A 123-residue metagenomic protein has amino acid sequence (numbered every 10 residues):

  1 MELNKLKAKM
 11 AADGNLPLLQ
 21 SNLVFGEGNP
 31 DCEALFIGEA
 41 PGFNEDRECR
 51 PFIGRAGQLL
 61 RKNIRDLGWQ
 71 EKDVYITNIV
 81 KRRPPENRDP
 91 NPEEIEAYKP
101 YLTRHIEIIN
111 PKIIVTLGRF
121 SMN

Functional and structural regions predicted by a protein language model:
M1-N123: A polyanion-binding, active-site-adjacent surface
